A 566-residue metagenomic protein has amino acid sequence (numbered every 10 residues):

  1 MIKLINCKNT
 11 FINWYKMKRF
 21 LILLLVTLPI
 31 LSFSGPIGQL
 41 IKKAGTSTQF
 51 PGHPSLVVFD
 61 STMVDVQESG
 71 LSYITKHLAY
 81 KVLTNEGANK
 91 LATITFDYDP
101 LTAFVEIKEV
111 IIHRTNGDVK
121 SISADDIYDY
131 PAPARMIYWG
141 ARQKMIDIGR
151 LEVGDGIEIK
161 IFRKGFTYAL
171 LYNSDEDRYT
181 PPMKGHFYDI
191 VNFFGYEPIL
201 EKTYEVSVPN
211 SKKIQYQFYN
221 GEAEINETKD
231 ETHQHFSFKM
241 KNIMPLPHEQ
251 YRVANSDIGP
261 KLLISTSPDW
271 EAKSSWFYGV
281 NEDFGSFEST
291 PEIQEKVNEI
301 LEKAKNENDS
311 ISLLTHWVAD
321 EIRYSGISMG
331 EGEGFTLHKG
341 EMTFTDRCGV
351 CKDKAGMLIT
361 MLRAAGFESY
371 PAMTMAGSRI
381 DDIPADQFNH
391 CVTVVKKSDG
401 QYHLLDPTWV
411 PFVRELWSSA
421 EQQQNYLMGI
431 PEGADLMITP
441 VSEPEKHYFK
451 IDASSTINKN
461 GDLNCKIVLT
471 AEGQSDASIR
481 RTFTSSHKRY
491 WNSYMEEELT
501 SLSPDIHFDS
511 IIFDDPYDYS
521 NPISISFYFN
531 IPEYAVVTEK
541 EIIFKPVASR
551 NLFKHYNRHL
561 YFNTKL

Functional and structural regions predicted by a protein language model:
I2-K3, K16-F20: Positively charged n-region of N-terminal signal peptides that target proteins for export
K3, F11-N13, L28: N-terminal compositionally biased, intrinsically disordered segments and leader/signal-like regions
T10, L31-F33, D60: Intrinsically disordered, low-complexity segments enriched in Ser/Pro/Gly/Ala and basic residues
I12-Y15, C465: Hydrophobic, aliphatic-enriched repeat segments that assemble into extended interaction scaffolds in large eukaryotic
F20-P29, L358: Sec-dependent N-terminal signal peptides
G35-L566: A sensor for short, sequence-defined functional sites
